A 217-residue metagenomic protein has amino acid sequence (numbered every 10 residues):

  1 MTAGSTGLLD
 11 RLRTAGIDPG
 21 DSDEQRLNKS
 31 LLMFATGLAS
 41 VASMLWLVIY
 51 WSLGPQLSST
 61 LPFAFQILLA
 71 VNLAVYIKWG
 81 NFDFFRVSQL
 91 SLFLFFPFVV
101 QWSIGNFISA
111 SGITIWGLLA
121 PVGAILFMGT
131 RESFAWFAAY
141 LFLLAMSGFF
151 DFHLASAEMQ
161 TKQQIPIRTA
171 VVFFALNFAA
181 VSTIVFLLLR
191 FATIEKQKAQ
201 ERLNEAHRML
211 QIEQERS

Functional and structural regions predicted by a protein language model:
M1-Q25, Q56, A155-Q160: Non-catalytic regulatory/interaction regions at protein termini and inter-domain linkers
P19, P55-Q56, W79-F82, N106-F107 (+4 more regions): Membrane-interface elements of multi-pass transporters and channels
D23-T36: N-terminal membrane topogenic signal
F34-S109, I113-G123, Y140-A145: Hydrophobic transmembrane alpha-helices and their membrane-interface boundaries in multi-pass, membrane-anchored
F85-R86, F95-F98, M146-K198: Alpha-helical transmembrane segments and their immediate juxtamembrane flanks in integral membrane proteins
I125-W136, V185-I194: Membrane-water interface at the C-terminal end of transmembrane alpha helices
M128-F150: The cytoplasmic-loop to transmembrane-helix boundary for the fourth helix
F186-L187, F191-I194, K198-R216: Amphipathic alpha-helical coiled-coil "transmission" helices that mediate dimerization and conformational coupling
